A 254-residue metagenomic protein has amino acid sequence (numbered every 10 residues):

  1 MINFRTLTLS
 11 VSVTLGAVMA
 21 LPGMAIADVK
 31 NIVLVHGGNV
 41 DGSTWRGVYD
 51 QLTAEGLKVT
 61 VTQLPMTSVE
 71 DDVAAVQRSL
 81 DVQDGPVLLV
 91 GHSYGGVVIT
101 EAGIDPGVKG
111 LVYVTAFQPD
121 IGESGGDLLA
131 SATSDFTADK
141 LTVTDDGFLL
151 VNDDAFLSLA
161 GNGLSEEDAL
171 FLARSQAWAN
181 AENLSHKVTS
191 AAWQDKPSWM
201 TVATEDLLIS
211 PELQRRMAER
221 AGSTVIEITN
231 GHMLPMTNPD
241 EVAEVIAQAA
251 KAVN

Functional and structural regions predicted by a protein language model:
A20-M24: N-terminal signal peptide c-region/cleavage motif recognized by signal peptidases
D28-Q83: Active-site catalytic motif of lipid deacylating hydrolases and related acyltransferases
V90-G95, I99: Gly/Ala-rich beta-loop-alpha elbow adjacent to hydrolase catalytic centers
G107-V108, V112-D153, N180-N183: Flexible "cap/lid" loop of the alpha/beta hydrolase fold
R174-W193: Active-site nucleophile elbow and catalytic-triad environment of alpha/beta-hydrolase enzymes
M200-V202: Short beta-strand/loop motif that positions the catalytic acidic residue of the alpha/beta-hydrolase fold
T204-N230: Conserved loop-alpha-helix segment in the C-terminal half of the alpha/beta-hydrolase fold that carries the catalytic
T224-N254: Catalytic active-site module of serine/aspartate enzymes centered on a nucleophile-bearing elbow/loop
